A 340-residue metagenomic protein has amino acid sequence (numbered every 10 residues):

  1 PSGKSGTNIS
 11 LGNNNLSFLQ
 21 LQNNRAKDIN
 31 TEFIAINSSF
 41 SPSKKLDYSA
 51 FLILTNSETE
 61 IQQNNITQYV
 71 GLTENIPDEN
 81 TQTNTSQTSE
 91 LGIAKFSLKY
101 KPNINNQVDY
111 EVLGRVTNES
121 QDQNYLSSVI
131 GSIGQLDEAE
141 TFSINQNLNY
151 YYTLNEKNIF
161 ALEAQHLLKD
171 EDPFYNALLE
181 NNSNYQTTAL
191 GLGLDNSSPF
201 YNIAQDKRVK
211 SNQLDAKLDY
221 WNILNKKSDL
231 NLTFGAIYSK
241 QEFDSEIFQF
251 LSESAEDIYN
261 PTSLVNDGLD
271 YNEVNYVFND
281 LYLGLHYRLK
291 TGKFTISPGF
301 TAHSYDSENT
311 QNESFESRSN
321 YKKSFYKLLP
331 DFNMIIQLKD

Functional and structural regions predicted by a protein language model:
P1-D122, Q135-F174, L214, D219-I237 (+3 more regions): Membrane-proximal, glycine/serine-rich, low-complexity loop/turn segments characteristic of large bacterial
S2-S17, Q62-N80, V129-S132, L179-N202 (+3 more regions): Surface-exposed loop/turn segments flanking beta-strands in extracellular/periplasmic regions
A26-D28, N84-T88, L136-F142, D206-N212 (+2 more regions): Replace "Gram-negative outer membrane beta-barrel proteins" with "bacterial and organellar outer membrane beta-barrel
T83-S89, N147, Q186-T188, S198-K207 (+2 more regions): Low-complexity, flexible helical/coil segments
L98, G193-S197, S211-Q213: Beta-propeller domains
I203, L230-Q337: Signature of Gram-negative outer-membrane beta-barrel scaffolds
